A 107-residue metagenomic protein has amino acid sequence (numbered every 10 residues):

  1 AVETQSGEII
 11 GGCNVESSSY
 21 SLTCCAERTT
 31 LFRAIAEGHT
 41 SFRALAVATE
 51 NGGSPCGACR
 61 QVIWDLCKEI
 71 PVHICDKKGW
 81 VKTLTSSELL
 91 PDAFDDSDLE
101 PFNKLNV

Functional and structural regions predicted by a protein language model:
A1-E8: Short beta-strand scaffold segments in enzyme catalytic cores
E8-I9, V81: Hydrophobic "anchor" residues
G11-G12, I74: General beta-strand structural signal in soluble alpha/beta enzymes
C13-T29: Compact, glycine-rich, soluble single-domain proteins
C24-R43: Short, charged low-complexity linear segments at domain edges
E37-V107: C-terminal binding/interaction regions
